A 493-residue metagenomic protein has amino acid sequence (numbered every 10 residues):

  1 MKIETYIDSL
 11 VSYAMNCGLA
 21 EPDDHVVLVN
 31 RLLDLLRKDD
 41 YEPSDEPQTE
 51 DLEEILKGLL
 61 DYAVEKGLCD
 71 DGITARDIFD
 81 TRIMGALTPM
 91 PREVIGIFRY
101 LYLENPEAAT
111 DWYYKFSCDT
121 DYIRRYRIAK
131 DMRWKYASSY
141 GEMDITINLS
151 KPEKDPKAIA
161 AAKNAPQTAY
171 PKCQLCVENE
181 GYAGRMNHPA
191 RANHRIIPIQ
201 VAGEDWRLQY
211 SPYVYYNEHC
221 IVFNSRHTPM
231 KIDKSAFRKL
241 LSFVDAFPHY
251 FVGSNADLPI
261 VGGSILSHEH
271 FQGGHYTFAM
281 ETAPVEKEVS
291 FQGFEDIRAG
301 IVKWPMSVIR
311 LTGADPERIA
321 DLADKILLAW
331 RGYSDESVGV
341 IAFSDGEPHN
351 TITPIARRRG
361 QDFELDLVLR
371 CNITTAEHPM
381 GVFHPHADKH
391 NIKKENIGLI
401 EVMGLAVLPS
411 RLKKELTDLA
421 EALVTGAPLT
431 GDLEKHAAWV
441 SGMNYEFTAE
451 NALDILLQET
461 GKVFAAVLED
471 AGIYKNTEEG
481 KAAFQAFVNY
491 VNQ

Functional and structural regions predicted by a protein language model:
M1-V222, R226-P229, K303-P305, I319-A323 (+1 more regions): Active-site microenvironments that recognize anionic phosphate/pyrophosphate groups
N193-R195, S225-V252: Helical scaffold of the NTase/Pol beta-like nucleotidyltransferase catalytic core
S235, V244-S267, G273-L327, R331-S334: Catalytic or ion-translocation cores adjacent to nucleophile or general acid/base/metal-coordination motifs in diverse
